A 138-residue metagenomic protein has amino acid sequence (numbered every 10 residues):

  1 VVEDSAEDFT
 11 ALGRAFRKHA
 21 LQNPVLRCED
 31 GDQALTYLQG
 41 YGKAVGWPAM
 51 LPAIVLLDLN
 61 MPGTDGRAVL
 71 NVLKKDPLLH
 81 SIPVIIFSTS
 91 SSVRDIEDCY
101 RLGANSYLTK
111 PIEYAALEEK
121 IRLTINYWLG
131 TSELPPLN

Functional and structural regions predicted by a protein language model:
V1-D8, L12-R17, V25, V55: Conserved acidic segment of CheY-like receiver
G13-R14, L26-I54: Acidic, metal-coordinating helix/loop segments flanking the phosphotransfer/catalytic sites of two-component signaling
L21-Q22, M50-I54, L78-P83: His-Asp phosphorelay/catalytic-motif detector in bacterial-type signaling
Q33, I112-I125, S132-L137: C-terminal output helix
L57-D58, S88: Active-site residues of response regulator receiver
L59-G63: Receiver (REC) domain active-site loop signature in two-component systems and cognate sites in sensor histidine kinases
N105: Short, glycine/charged-rich "phosphate-handling" switch motifs in NTP-dependent and phosphotransfer domains
